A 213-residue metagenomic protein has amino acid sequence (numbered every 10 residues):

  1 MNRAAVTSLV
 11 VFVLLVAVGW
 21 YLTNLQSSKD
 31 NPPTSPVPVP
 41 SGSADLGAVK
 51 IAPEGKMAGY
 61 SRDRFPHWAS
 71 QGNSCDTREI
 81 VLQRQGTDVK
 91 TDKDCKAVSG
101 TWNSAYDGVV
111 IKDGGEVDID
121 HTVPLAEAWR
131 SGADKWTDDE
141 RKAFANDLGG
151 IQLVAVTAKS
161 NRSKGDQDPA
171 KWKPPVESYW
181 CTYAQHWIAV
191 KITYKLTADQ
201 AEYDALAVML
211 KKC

Functional and structural regions predicted by a protein language model:
M1-A4: Positively charged n-region of N-terminal signal peptides that target proteins for export
V6-V10, A17-G72, E202: N-terminal module-boundary/linker segments of secreted carbohydrate-active enzymes
V13-L14, P53, C95, G165: Intrinsically disordered, low-complexity regions enriched in Ser/Pro/Gly/Gln/His and often acidic
G19, I80, E127-S131: Active-site-proximal flexible loops/turns
S41-G47, G55, T77-V81, T182 (+3 more regions): Exposed alpha-helical structural elements
G47-P53, R64, Q85-K90, N161 (+2 more regions): Generic secondary-structure transition motif, activating predominantly at the C-termini of alpha-helices
A52, K56-L125: Secreted/periplasmic proteins that engage bacterial cell-wall peptidoglycan
W102-C213: Domain-level detector of nuclease and nuclease-like folds in predominantly extracellular/periplasmic contexts
